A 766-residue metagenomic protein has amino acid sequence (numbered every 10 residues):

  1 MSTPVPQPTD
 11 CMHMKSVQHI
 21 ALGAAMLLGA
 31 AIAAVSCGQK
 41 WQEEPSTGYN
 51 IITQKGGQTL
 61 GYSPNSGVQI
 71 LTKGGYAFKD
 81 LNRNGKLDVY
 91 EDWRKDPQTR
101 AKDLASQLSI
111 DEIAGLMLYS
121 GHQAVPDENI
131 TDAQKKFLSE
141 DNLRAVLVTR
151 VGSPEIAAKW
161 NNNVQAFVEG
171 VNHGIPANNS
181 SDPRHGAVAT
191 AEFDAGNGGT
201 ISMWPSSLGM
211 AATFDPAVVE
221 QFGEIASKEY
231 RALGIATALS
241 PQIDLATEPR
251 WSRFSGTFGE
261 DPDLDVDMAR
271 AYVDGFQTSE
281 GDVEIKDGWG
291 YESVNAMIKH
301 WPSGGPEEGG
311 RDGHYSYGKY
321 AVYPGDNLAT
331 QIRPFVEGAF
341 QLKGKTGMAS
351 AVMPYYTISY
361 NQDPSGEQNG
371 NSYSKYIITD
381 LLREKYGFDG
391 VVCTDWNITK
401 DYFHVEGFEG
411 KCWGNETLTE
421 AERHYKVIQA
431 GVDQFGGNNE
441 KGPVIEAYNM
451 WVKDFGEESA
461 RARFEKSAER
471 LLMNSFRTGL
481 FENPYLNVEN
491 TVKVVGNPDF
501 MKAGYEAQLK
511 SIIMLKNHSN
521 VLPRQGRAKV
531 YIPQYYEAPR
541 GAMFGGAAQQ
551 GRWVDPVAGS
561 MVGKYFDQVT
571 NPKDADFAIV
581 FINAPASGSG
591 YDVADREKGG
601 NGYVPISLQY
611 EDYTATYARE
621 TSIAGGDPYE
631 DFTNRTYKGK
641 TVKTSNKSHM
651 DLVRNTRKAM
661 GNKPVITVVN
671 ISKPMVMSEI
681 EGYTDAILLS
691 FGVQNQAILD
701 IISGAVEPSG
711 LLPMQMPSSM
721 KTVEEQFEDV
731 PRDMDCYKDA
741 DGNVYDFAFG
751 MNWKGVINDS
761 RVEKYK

Functional and structural regions predicted by a protein language model:
M1-T3, A329: Residue-level detector of alpha-helical hydrophobic segments embedded in or interacting with membranes
T3-H13: Short, Lys/Arg-enriched N-terminal segments with co-localized hydrophobic residues within the first ~10-30 amino acids
M12-A24: Bacterial N-terminal signal peptides that target proteins for export
G23-A33: Bacterial N-terminal signal peptides
A34-K766: Glycoside hydrolase catalytic-domain context in secreted enzymes
